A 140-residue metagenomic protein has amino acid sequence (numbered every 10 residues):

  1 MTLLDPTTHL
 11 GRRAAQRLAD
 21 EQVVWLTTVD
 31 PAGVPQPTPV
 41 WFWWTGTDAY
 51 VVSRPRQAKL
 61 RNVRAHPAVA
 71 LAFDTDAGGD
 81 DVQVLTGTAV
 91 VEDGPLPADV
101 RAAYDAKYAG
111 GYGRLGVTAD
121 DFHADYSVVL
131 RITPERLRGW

Functional and structural regions predicted by a protein language model:
M1-H9, D81-W140: Charged, gly/pro-rich active-site loop segments
T2-L4, R56-A72, G111-L115: Short, solvent-exposed cationic patches
T2-W25: Short, basic/aromatic recognition patches
A14, R56-N62, L96, V100: Amphipathic alpha-helical interface surfaces
R17-D20, G79, Y126: A short, polar/charged loop/turn motif at coil->beta-strand junctions and beta-hairpin connectors
L18-A19, R64-A65, H123: Alpha-helix boundary recognition
E21-P55, R61, V69-F73, V82-L85: Short beta-strand segments
D74-D76, P134: Short secondary-structure boundary segments
